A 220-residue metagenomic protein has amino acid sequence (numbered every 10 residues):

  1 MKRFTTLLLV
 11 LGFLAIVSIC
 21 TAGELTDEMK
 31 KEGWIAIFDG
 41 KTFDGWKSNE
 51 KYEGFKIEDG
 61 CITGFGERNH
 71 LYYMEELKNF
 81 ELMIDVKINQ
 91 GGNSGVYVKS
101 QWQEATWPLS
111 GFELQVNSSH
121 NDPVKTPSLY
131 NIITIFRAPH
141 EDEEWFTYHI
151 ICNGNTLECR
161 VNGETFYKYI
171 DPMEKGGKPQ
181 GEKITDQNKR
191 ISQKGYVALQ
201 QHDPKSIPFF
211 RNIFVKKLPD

Functional and structural regions predicted by a protein language model:
M1-L9: Bacterial N-terminal signal peptides that target proteins for export
L8-V17: Bacterial N-terminal signal peptides
C20-D220: Carbohydrate-interacting regions of secretory-pathway proteins
